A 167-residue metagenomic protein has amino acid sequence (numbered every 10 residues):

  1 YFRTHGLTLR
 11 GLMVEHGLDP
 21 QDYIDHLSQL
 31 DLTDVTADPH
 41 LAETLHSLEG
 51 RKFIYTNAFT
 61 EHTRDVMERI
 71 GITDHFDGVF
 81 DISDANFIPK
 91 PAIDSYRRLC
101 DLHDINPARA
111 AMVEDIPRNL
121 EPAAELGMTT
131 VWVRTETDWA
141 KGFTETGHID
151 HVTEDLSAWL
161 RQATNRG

Functional and structural regions predicted by a protein language model:
Y1-H40, E61-R64: N-terminal helical cap/lid subdomain that shapes the substrate entry/recognition surface in HAD-like hydrolases
E15-D19, A37, G50, I70-T73 (+1 more regions): Membrane-targeting and insertion segments and their boundary/processing signals
H40-E49: Catalytic-core regions built around general acid/base machinery
H46, F59-T60, R64-G167: Asp-based, Mg2+/Mn2+-dependent phosphohydrolase catalytic module
R51-F53, T129: Proline-centered loop/turn at the N-terminus of a beta-strand
